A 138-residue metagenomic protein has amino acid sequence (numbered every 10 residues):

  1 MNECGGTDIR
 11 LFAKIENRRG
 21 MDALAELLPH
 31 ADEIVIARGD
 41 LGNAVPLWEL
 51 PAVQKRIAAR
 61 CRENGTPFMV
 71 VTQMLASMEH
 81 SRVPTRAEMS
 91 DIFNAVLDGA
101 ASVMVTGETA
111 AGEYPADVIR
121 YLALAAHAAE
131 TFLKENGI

Functional and structural regions predicted by a protein language model:
M1-T72, M78-D98, A110: Conserved alpha/beta-domain cores
V35, M104-V105: Conserved beta-strand positions in the central sheet of alpha/beta enzyme cores
V53, E108-K134: C-terminal helical cap(s) of enzyme catalytic domains, especially alpha/beta-barrels
G137-I138: Short coil/turn segments at secondary-structure boundaries
